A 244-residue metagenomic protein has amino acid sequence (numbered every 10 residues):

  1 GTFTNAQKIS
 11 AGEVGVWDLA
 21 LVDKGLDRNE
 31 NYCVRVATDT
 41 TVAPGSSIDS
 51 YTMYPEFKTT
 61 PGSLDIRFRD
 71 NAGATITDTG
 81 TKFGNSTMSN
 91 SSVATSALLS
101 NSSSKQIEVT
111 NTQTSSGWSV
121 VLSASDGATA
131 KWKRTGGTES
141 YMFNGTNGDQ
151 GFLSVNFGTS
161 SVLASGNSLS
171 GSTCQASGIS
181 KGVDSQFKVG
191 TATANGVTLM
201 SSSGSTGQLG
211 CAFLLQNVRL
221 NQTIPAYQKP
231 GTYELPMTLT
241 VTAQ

Functional and structural regions predicted by a protein language model:
G1-D27: Recognizes extended acidic, P/S/T-rich segments that occur within or adjacent to Ig-like beta-sandwich modules
S10, A37, G84: Residue-level detector of conserved, well-ordered beta-strand and adjacent loop positions that form binding/recognition
G12-V16, S50, S102, F213: Short, solvent-exposed coil/turn segments
E13, E30, G231-T232: Surface-exposed loop/turn positions
D23-V42: Beta-strand-rich modules
T41-T60: Extracellular fibronectin type III
T59-Q244: Signature of Gram-negative chaperone-usher
